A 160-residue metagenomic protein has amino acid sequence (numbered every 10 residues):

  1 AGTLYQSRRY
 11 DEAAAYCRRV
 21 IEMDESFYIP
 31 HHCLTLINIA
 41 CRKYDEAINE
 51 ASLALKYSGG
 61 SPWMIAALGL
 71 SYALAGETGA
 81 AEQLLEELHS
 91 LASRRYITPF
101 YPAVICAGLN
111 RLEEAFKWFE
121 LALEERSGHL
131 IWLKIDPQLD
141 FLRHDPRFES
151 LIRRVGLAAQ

Functional and structural regions predicted by a protein language model:
A1-Q160: Alpha-helical protein-protein interaction modules
